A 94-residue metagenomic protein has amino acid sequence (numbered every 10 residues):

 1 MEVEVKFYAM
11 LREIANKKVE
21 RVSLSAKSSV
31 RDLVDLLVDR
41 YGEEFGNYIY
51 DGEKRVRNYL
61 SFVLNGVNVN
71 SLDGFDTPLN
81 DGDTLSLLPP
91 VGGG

Functional and structural regions predicted by a protein language model:
M1-G93: Ubiquitin-like/PB1-type beta-grasp interaction modules and other compact soluble beta-rich domains
